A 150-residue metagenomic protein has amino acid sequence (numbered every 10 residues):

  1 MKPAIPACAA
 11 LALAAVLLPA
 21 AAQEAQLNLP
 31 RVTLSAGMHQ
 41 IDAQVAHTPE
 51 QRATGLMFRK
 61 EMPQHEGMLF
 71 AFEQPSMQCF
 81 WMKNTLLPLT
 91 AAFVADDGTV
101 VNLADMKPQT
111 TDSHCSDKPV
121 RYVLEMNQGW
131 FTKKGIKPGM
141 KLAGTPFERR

Functional and structural regions predicted by a protein language model:
M1-A4: Positively charged n-region of N-terminal signal peptides that target proteins for export
A7-V16: Bacterial N-terminal signal peptides
L17-A21: N-terminal signal peptide c-region/cleavage motif recognized by signal peptidases
Q23-R150: Compact, glycine-rich, soluble single-domain proteins
